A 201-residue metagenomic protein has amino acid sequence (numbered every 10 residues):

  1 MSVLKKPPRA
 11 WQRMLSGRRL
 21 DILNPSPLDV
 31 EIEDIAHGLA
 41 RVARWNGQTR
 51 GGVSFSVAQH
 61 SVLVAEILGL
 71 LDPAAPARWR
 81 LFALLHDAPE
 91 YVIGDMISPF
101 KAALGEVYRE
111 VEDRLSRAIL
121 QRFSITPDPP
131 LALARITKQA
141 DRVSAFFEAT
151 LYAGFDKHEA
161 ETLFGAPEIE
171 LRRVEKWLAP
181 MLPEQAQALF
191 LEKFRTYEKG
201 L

Functional and structural regions predicted by a protein language model:
M1-L201: Metal-dependent phosphohydrolase cores
